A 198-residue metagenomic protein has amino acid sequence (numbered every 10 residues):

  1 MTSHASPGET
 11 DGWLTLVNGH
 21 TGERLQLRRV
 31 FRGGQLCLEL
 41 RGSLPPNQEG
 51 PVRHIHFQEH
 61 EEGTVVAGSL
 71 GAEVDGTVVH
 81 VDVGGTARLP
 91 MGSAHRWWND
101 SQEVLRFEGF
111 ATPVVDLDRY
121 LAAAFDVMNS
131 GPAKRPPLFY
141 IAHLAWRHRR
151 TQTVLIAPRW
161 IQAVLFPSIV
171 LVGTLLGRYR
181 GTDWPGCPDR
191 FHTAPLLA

Functional and structural regions predicted by a protein language model:
M1-C37, Q48-R53, F57-E59, T64 (+1 more regions): Jelly-roll (double-stranded beta-helix
L38-S43: Short, well-ordered beta-strand segments enriched in hydrophobic/aromatic residues
